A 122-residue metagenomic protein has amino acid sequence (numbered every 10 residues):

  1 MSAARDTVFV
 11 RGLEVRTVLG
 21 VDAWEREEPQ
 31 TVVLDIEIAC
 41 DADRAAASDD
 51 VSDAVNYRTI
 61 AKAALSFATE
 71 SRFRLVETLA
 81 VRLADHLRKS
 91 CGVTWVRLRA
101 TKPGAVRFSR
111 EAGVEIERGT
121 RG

Functional and structural regions predicted by a protein language model:
M1-G122: N-terminal, polar/charged subdomain of small-to-medium soluble alpha/beta proteins
